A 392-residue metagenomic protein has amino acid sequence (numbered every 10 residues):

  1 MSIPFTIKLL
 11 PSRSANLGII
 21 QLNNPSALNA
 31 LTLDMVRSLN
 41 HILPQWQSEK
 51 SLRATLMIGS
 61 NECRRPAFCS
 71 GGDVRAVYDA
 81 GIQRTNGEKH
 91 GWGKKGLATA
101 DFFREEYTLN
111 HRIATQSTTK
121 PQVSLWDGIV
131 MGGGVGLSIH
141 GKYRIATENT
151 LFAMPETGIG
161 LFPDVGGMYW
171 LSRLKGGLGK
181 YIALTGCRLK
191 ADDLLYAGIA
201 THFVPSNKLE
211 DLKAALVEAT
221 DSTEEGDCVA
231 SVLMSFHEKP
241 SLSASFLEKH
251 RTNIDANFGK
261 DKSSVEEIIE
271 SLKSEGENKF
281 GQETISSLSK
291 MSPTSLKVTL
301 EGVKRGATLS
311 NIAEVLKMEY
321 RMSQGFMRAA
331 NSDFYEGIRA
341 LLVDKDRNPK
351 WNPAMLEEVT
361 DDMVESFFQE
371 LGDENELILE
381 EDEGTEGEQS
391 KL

Functional and structural regions predicted by a protein language model:
M1-I58, E62, N375, E383-L392: Conserved CoA-thioester-binding segment of acyl-CoA-metabolizing enzymes
S2-A15, L189-K190, N207-L392: C-terminal alpha-helix plus adjacent terminal tail
A15, I20, S38-G93, H111-L125 (+1 more regions): A structural preference for short, pocket-lining loop segments at secondary-structure junctions
M35-S38, F102, E319: Hydrophobic alpha-helical membrane-association signature
N40, Y107-N110, M168-S172, L296-L300 (+2 more regions): Predominant activation on well-ordered alpha-helical scaffold segments within soluble catalytic domains
H41-P44, T108-H111, E270, S286-S289: Surface-exposed alpha-helical segments enriched in charged/polar residues
M57, D73, L137-S138, D193-L194 (+2 more regions): Hydrophobic/aromatic residues within transmembrane alpha-helices of multi-pass small-molecule transporters
K94-F103, Y107-W126, V130-T252: Conserved catalytic cores of soluble enzyme domains, especially glycine-rich substrate-binding beta-alpha loops
